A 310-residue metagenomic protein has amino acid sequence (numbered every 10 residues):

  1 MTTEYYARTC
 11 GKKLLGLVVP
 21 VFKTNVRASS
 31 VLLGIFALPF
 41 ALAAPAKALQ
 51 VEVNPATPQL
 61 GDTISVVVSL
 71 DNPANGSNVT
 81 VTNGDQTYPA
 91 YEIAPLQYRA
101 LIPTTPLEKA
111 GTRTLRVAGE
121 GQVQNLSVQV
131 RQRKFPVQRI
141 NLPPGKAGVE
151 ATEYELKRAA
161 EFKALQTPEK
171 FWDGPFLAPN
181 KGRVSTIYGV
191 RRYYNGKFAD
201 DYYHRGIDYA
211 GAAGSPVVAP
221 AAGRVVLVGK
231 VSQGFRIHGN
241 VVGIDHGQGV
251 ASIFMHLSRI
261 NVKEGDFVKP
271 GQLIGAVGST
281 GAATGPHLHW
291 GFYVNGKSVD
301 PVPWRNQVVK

Functional and structural regions predicted by a protein language model:
Y6-L32: Bacterial N-terminal signal peptides that target proteins for export
S30-A41: Bacterial N-terminal signal peptides
K47-G119, V123-L126: Cationic-aromatic interfacial patches
S69, E120, V228-K230, L273 (+1 more regions): Short, surface-exposed secondary-structure boundary micro-motifs
S127-H238: Surface-exposed, glycine-biased beta-strand/turn segments
P216-L227, R259-V277: Short, well-structured beta-strand-loop connectors
P220-N261, P286, G291-F292: Zn2+-dependent peptidoglycan hydrolase active-site motif and core
Q272-T284, W290-K310: Extended, charge-rich intrinsically disordered regulatory tails
